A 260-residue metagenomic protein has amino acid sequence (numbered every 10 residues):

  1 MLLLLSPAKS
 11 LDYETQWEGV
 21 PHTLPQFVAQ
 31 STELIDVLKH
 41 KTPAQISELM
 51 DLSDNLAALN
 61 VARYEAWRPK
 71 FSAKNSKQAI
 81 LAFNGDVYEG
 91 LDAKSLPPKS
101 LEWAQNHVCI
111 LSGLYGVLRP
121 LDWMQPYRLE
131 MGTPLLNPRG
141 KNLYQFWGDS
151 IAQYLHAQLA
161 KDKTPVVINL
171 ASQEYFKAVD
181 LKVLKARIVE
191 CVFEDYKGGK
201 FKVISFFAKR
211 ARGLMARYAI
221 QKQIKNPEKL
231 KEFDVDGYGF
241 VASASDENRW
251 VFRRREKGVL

Functional and structural regions predicted by a protein language model:
L4-S95: Active-site helix-to-loop segments that bind/position phosphate- or nucleotide-bearing substrates and donors across
A93-L260: Internal, well-folded beta-alpha domain core
